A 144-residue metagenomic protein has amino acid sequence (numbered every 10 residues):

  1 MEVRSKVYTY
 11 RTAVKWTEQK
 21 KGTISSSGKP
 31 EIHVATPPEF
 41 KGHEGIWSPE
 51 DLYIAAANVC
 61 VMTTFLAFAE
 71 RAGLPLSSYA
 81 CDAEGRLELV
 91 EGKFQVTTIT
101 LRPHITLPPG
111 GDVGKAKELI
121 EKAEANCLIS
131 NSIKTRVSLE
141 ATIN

Functional and structural regions predicted by a protein language model:
M1-A55, L66-N144: Extended beta-strand/beta-hairpin segments
T63: Active-site-adjacent loop/helix segments that line or gate small-molecule/cofactor pockets in enzymes
